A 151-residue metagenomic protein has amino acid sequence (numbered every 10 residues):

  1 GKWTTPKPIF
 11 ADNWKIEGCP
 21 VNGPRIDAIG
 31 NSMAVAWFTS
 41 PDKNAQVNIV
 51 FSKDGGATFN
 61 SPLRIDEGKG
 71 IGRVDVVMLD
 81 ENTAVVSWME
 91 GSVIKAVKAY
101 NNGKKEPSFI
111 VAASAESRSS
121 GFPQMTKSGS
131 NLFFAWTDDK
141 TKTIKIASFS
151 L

Functional and structural regions predicted by a protein language model:
G1-L151: Extracellular, repeat-based ectodomains that mediate carbohydrate processing or recognition
